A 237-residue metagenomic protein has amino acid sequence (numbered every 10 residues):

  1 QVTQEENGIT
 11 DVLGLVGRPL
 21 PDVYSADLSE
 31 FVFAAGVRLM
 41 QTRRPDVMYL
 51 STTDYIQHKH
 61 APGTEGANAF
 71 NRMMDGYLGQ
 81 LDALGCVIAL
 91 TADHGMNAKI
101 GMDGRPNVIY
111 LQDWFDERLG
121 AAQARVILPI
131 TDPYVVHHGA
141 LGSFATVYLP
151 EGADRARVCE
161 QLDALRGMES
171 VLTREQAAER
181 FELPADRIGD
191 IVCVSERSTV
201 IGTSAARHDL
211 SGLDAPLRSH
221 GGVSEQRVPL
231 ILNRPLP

Functional and structural regions predicted by a protein language model:
Q1-A61, S143, D154-V158, D163-S170 (+1 more regions): His/Asp/Glu-rich, glycine-adjacent segments that coordinate divalent cations and/or stabilize oxyanion chemistry on
Q1-L13, N68-G76, V108-L128: Acidic, His- and aromatic-enriched active-site or binding-groove loops in soluble protein domains that engage sugars
V47-S51, A89, V192, I231: Structural motif
I56-H60, N97-I100, G104-R105, I201-T203: Short catalytic/ligand-binding loop motif for oxyanion handling, primarily in non-cytosolic enzymes, centered on
G63-G66, D103-I109, R207-L210: Short secondary-structure boundary/capping segments
A69-L111, C193: Metal-dependent active-site segment of extracytoplasmic phospho-/sulfohydrolases and closely related
M96-R125, P129-P150: A conserved active-site cap/scaffold subdomain adjacent to cofactor or substrate pockets
L128-P237: Active-site neighborhoods of enzymes that stabilize oxyanions during catalysis
